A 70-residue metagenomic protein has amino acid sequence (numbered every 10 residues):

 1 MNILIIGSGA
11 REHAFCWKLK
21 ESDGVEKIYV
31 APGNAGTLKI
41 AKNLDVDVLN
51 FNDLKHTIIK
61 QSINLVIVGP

Functional and structural regions predicted by a protein language model:
M1-P70: ATP-binding N-terminal substructure of ATP-dependent carboxylate-amine bond-forming enzymes
